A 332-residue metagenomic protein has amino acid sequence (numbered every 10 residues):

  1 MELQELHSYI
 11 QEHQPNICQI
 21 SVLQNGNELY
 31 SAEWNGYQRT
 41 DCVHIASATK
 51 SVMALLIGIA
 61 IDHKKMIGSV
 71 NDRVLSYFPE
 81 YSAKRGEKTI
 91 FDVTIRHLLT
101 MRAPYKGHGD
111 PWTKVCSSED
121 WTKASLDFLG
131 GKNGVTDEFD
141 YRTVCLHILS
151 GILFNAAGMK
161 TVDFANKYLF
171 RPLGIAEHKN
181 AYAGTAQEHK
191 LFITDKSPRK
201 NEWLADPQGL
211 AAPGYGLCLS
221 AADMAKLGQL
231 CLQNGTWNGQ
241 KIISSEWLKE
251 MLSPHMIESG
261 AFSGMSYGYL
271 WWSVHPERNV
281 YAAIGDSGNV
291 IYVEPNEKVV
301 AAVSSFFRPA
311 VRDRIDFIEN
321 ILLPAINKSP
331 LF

Functional and structural regions predicted by a protein language model:
H7-Y37, I291-Y292, K298-A302: A short, well-structured edge-of-sheet supersecondary motif
S8-Q11, Q38-I45, T49-V52, G58-Y141: Active-site-proximal loop and beta-strand segments within enzyme catalytic domains
Q14, V280-F332: Structured C-terminal helix/loop/strand segments within mature extracytoplasmic catalytic/sensor domains
G26, A46-M66, L98, F139-F170 (+2 more regions): Alpha-helical scaffold elements that line and support the substrate/ligand-binding pocket of soluble hydrolases
R39-C42, G109-A186, L210, Y215: Catalytic-site signature segments of enzymes, centered on catalytic residues
H63-A103, A156-G214: Active-site helix/loop module of the DD-peptidase/beta-lactamase fold, centered on the serine-lysine SxxK catalytic
L191-A211, L252-V300: Active-site Gly/Thr loop motif
L217, N238-G264: A penicillin-recognizing enzyme superfamily signal
